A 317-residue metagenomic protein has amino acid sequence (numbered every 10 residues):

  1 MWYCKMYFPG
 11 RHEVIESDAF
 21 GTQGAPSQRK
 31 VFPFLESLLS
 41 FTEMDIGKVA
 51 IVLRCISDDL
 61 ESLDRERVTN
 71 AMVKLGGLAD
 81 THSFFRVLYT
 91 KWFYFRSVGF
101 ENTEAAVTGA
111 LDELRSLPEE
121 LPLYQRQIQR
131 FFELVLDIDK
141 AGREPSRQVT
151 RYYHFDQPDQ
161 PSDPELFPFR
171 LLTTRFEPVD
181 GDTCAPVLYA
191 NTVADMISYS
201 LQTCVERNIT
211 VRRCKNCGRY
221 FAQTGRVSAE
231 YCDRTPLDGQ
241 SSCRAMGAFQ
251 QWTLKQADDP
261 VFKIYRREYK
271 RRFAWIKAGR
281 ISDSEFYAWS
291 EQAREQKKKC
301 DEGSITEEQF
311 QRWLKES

Functional and structural regions predicted by a protein language model:
M1-A222, W252-T253, D259-I276, D283 (+3 more regions): Short helix-coil boundary/hinge micro-motifs
Y220, D238, F249: Short loop/turn segments at secondary-structure transitions that flank enzyme active sites
T224-S228, G279-R280: Long alpha-helical, hydrophobic tracts
R226-M246: Cysteine-rich micro-motifs
Q240-S241, Q251-T253: Extracellular/mature segments of secreted proteins
